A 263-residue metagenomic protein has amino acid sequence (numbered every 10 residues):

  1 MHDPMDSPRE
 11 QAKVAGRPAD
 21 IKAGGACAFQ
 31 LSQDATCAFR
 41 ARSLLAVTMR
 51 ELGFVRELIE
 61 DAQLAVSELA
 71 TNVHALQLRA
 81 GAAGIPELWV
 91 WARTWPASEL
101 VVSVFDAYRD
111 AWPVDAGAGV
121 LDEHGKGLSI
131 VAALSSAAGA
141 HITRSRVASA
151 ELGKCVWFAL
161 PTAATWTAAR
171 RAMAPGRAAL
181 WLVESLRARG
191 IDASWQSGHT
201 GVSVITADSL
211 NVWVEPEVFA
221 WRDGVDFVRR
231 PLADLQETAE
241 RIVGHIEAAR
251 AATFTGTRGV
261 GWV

Functional and structural regions predicted by a protein language model:
M1-D61, D226-F227, A252-R258: Bergerat-fold GHKL ATPase/HATPase_c domain
M1-G25, H74-R171, A207-S209, T253-T257 (+1 more regions): Conserved beta-strand-loop-beta-strand hairpin that lines the nucleotide-binding pocket of ATP/GTP-utilizing enzymes
A38, A65, A178, L182 (+1 more regions): Hydrophobic alpha-helical membrane segments, chiefly transmembrane helices and signal peptide h-regions, characterized
V47, A163-H199, G259-W262: Negatively charged, low-complexity tracts enriched in Asp/Glu with abundant Ser/Thr
R56-G84: Conserved ATP-binding N-box helix of the HATPase_c
G190-V214: Amphipathic, interaction-prone secondary-structure segments
S209-A233: Intrinsically disordered, low-complexity regulatory segments enriched in Ser/Thr/Pro and charged residues
V225-V263: Ampiphathic alpha-helical segments that act as solvent-exposed interaction surfaces
